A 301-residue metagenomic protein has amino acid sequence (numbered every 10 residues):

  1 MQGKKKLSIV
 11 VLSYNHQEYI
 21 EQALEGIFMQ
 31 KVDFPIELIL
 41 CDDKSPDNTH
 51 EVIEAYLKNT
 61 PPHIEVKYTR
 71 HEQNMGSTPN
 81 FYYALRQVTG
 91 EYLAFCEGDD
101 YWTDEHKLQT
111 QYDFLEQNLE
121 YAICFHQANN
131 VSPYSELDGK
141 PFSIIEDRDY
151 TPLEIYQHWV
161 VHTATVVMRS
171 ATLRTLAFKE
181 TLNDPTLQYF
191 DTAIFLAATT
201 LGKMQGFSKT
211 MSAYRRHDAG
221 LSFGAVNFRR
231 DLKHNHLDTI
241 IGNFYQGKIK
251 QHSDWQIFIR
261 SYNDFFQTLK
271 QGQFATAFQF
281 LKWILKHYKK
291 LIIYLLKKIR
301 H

Functional and structural regions predicted by a protein language model:
N15, I27, D43-K44, M75: Conserved short acidic donor-positioning loop in nucleotide-sugar-dependent glycosyltransferases
E25-P35: Short, acidic, metal-binding catalytic loop of nucleotide-sugar glycosyltransferases
D42-E51, Q73, E97: A conserved acidic beta->alpha catalytic loop
R70-V88, T110: Glycine-rich, basic loop-to-helix element that forms the pyrophosphate-binding segment of sugar-nucleotide handling
R86, H126, S143-N227: Conserved nucleotide-sugar donor-binding catalytic segment
L93: Short aromatic/hydrophobic "clamp" motif used to bind/position activated sugar donors
H106-G139: Conserved donor NDP-sugar-binding/catalytic core segment of glycosyltransferases
L187-Y189, T210, Y214-D218, F223-H252 (+1 more regions): Catalytic core of nucleotide-sugar-dependent glycosyltransferases
